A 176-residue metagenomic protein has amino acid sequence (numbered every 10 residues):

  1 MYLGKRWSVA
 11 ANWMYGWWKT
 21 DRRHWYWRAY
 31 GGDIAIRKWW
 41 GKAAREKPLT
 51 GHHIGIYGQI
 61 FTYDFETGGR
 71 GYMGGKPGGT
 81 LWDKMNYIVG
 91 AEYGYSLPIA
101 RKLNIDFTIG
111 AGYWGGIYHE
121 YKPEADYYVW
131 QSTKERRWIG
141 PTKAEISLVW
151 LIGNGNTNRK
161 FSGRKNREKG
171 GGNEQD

Functional and structural regions predicted by a protein language model:
M1, I34-K38, G58-I60, V89-L97 (+2 more regions): Residues on the lipid-exposed face of transmembrane beta-strands in outer-membrane beta-barrel proteins
M1-D64: Glycine- and aromatic-enriched membrane insertion/assembly motifs of diderm outer-membrane and organelle channel
L3-V9, P48-I54, M85-Y87, R101-F107 (+1 more regions): Outer-envelope beta-barrel architecture signal
R6, G41-G51, I99-I105, G153-Q175: Short loop/turn motifs that connect adjacent beta-strands in outer-membrane beta-barrel proteins
M14-A29, T62-M85, I117-R137: Flexible, solvent-exposed loop segments that connect beta-strands
W82-I88, F161-G163: Outer-membrane beta-barrel transmembrane strands
I99-D106, G115-Y121: Substrate-binding/catalytic groove segments of enzymes that remodel or degrade extracellular structural polymers
W114, S132-S147: Transmembrane beta-barrel domains of Gram-negative outer membranes and organellar outer membranes
